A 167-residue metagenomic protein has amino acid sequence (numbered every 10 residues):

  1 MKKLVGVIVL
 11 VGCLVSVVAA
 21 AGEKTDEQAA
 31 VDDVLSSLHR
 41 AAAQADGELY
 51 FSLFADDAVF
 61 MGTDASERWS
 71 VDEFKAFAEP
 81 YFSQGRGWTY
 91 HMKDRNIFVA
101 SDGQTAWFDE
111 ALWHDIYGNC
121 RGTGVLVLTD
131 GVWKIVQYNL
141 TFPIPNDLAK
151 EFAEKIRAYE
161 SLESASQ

Functional and structural regions predicted by a protein language model:
L4, G12, S16-D56, Q104 (+2 more regions): Short, low-complexity N-terminal intrinsically disordered segments enriched in polar/charged residues
K24, F60, R68, F77-E79 (+3 more regions): Mature soluble domains of exported/periplasmic/lumenal proteins and thiol-rich metal-chelating peptides
A30, E73-N119, Q167: Surface-exposed, charged secondary-structure patches
L38, Y50-F51, A58, F74 (+2 more regions): Hydrophobic pocket/interface hotspot
F51-W88: Short solvent-exposed beta->alpha transition segments
F54-A55, D64, D94-N96, E110-H114 (+2 more regions): A mature extracytoplasmic/lumenal domain signature
R121-A149: Short beta-strand edge/turn micro-motifs at domain boundaries
